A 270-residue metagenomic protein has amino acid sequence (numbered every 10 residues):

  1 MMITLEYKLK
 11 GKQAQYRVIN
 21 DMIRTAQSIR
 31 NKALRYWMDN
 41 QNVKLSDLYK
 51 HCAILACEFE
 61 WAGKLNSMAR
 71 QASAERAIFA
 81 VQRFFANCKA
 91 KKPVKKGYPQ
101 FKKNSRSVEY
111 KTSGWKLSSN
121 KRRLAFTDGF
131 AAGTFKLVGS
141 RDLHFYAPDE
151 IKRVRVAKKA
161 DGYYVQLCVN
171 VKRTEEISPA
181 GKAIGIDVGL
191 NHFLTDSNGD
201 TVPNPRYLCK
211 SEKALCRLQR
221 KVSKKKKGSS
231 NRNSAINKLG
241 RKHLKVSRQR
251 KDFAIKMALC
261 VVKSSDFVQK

Functional and structural regions predicted by a protein language model:
M1-K270: Nucleic-acid substrate recognition interfaces
